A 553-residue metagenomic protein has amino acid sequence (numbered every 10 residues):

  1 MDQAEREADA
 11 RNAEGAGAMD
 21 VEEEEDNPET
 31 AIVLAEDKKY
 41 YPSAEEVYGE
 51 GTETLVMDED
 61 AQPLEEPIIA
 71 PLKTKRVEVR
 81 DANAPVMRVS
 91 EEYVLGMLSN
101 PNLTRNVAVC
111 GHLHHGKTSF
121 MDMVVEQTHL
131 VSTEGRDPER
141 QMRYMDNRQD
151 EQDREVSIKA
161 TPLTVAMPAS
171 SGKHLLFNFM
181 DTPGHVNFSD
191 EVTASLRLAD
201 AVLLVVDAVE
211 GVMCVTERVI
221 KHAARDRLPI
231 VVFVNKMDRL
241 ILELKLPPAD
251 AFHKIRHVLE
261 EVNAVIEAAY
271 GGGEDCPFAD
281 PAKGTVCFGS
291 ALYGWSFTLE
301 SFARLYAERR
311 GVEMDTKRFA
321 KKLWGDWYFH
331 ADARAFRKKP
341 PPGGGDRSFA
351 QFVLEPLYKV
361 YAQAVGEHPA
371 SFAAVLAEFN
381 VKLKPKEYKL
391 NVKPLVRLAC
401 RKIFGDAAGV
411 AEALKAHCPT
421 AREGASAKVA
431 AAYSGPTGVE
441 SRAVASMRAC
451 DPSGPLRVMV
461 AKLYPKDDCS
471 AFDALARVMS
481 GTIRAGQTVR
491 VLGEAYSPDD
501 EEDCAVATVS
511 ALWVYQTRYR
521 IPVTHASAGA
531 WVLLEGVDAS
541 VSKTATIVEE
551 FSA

Functional and structural regions predicted by a protein language model:
M1-A553: Structural and coupling elements of P-loop NTPases
